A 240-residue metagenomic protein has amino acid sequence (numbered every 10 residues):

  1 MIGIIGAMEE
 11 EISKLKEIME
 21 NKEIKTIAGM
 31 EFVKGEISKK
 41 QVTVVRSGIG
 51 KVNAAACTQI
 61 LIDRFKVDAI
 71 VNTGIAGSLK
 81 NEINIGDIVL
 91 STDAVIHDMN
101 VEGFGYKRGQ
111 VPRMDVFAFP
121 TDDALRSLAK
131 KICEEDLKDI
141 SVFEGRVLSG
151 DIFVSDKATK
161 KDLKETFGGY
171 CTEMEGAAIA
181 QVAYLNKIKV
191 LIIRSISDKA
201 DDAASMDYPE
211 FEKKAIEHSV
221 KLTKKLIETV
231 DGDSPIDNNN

Functional and structural regions predicted by a protein language model:
M1-Q59: N-terminal short beta-loop-beta anion/metal-coordinating cradle
I18, A124-D139, V182, K221-T229: Generic non-transmembrane alpha-helical segments
I60-R64, E82-I83, Q181-K189: Alpha-helix C-terminal capping segments
K66-V71: Proline-aspartate-enriched helix->loop->beta-strand connector
L79-T166: Mid-sequence, gly/pro-rich, charge-dense loop/helix-turn segments that line enzyme active sites
I152-S205: A C-terminal functional module that forms or caps the active site or interfaces directly with catalytic machinery
A200-N240: His/Asp/Glu-rich mid-to-C-terminal helical/loop segments that flank catalytic regions of hydrolases
